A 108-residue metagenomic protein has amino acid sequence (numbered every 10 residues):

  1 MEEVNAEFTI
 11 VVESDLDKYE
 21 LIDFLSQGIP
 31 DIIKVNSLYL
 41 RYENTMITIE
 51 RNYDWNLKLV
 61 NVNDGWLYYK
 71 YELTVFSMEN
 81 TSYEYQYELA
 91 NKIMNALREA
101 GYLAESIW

Functional and structural regions predicted by a protein language model:
M1-P30: Short, extreme N-terminal segment that most often corresponds to the first beta-strand
T9-V11, E72-T74, E105: Ordered hydrophobic segments in well-structured contexts
L16, E20, T81-E88: Alpha-helix boundary/N-cap detector
D23-L25, N36, A90: Surface-exposed beta-strand edges and their flanking turn/coil or helix-capping segments
S26-V35, N95-G101: A common structural junction motif
I33-T81: Short, intrinsically disordered low-complexity segments
E84-W108: Acidic, proline/glycine-rich low-complexity IDRs
